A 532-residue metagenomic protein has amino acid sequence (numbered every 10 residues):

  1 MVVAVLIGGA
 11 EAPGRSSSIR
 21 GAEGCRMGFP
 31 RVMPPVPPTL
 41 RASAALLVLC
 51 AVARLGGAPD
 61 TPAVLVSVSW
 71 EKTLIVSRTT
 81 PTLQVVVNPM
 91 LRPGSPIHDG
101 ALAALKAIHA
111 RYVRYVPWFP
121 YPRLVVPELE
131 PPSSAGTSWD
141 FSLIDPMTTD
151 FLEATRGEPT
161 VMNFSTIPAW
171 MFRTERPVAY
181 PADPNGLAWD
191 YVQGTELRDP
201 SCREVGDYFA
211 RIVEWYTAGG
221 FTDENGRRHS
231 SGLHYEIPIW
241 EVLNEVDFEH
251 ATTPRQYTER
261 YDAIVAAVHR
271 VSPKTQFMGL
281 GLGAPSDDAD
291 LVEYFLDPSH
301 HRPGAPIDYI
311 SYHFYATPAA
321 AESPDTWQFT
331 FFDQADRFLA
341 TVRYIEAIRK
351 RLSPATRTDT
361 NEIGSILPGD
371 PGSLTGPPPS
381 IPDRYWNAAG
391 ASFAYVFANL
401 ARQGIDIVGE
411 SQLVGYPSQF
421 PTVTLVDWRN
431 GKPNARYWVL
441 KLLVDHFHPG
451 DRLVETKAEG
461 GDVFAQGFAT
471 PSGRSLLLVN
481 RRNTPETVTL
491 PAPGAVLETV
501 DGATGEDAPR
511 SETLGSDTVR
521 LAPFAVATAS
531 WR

Functional and structural regions predicted by a protein language model:
G8-P13, S18, E23, G28 (+1 more regions): Intrinsic, low-complexity polybasic segments
P30-A44: Bacterial N-terminal signal peptides that target proteins for export
S43-R54: Bacterial N-terminal signal peptides
R54-V242, F248-E249, T253-P285, H301-P306 (+6 more regions): Non-catalytic accessory regions flanking glycosidase/transglycosidase catalytic cores in CAZymes
V271, V292-Y309, R337-L352: Catalytic-core regions of glycoside hydrolase
L282-S311, I363-A388, P417-Q419: Substrate-binding cleft/loops of secretory-pathway carbohydrate-active enzymes
T317-L374: Glycoside hydrolase catalytic-domain groove-lining segments
